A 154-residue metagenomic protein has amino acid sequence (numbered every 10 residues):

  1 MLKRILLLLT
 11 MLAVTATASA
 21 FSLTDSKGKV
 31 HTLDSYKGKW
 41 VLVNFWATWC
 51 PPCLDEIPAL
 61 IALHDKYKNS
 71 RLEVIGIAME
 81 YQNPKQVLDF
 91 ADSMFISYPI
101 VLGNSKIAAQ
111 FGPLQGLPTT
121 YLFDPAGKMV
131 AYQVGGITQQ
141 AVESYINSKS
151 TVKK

Functional and structural regions predicted by a protein language model:
M1-R4: Positively charged n-region of N-terminal signal peptides that target proteins for export
T10-D34: N-terminal "domain-start" segment that seeds a small globular fold
S19, V41, L117-P118: Short loop/turn microsegments at loop-to-beta-strand junctions
D34-P51: Short active-site neighborhood of thiol/selenol oxidoreductases, capturing the structured segment around
K39-V41, E73, P99: Structural signature of beta-strand start/N-cap positions in the alpha/beta core of ABC transporter nucleotide-binding
V41-V43, I75-I77, Y121: Conserved hydrophobic packing residues within short motifs/helices of P-loop NTPase cores of ABC-family ATPases
L54-M94, S105-A108: Structural microenvironment flanking redox-active thiols in thiol-disulfide oxidoreductases
D89-I96, L102-N147: Thiol/disulfide oxidoreductase modules built on the thioredoxin-like
